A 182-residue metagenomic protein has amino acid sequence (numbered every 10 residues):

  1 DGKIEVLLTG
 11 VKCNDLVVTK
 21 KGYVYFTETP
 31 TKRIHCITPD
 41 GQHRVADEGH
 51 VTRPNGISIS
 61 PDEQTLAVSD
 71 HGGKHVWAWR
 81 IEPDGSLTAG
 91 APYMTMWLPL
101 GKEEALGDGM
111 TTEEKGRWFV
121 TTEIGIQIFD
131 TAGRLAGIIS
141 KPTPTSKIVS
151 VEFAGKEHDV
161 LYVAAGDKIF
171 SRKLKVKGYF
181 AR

Functional and structural regions predicted by a protein language model:
D1, C36-I37, W79-I81, I128-D130 (+1 more regions): Hydrophobic/aromatic beta-strand positions that recur at structurally equivalent sites within the blades
G2-L8, Q42-E48, G90-G101, R134-S140: A short beta-strand motif characteristic of beta-propeller blades
L8-F26, T31-R33, A46-V68, M96-E123 (+1 more regions): Beta-rich, blade/repeat-based domains predominating in secreted/periplasmic proteins but also intracellular
T29, H71, I81, E123 (+2 more regions): Short loop/turn segments immediately following the C-termini of beta-strands
K32-H35, H75-W77, G125-Q127, K168: A short loop-to-beta-strand structural motif that recurs across blades of beta-propeller domains
A78-L87, K173-R182: Short loop/turn segments immediately following beta-strands, especially the blade-tip and inter-blade linker loops
I126-E152: A conserved acidic, glycine/proline-rich C-terminal tail/linker
T143, G155-E157, A164-F170, K175-K177: A short, acidic, flexible beta-alpha connecting loop/helix-capping segment that sits on the rim of active
